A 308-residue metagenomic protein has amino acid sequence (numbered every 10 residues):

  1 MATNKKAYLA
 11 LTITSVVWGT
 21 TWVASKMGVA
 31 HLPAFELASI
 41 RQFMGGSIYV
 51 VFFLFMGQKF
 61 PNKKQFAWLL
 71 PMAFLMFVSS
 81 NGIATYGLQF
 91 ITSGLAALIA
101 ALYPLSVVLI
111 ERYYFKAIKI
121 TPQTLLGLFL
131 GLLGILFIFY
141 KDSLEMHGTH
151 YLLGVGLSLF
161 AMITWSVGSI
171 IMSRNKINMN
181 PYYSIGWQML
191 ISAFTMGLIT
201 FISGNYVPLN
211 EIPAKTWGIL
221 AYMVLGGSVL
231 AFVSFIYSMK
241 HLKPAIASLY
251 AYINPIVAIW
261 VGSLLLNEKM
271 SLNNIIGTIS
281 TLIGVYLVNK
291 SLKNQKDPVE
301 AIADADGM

Functional and structural regions predicted by a protein language model:
M1-E36, G148-R174, F194-L198, V261 (+1 more regions): Glycine-/small-residue-enriched transmembrane alpha-helix faces in small-molecule transporters and effluxers
T3-A7, H31-F35, S39, P61-A67 (+3 more regions): Juxtamembrane helix-entry segments on the extracytoplasmic side of multipass membrane proteins
V17, T21-W22, V50-A100, L136-F137 (+1 more regions): Specific transmembrane alpha-helical segments of multi-pass solute transporters/efflux pumps, especially DMT/EamA
H31-S79, P104-I110, T164-G168, I185-N205 (+2 more regions): Transmembrane alpha-helices of multi-pass small-molecule transport proteins
I40, N81, A96-L102, I171-F194 (+1 more regions): Helix-helix packing/entry segments at the starts of transmembrane helices
Q42-F43, V50, T216, Y252-M308: C-terminal-most transmembrane helix of multi-pass membrane proteins
Y49, L70, P104, P122-D142 (+4 more regions): Hydrophobic transmembrane alpha-helices of multi-pass small-molecule transport proteins
F53-F60, P104-L126, I256-I275: C-terminal transmembrane-helix exit sites in multi-pass transporters
